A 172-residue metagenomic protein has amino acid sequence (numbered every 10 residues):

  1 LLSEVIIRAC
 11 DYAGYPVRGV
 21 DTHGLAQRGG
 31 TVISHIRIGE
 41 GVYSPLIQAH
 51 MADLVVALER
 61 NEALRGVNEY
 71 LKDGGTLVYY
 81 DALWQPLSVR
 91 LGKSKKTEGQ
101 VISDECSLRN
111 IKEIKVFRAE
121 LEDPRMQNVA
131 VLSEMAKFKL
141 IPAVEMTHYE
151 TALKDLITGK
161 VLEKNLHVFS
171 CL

Functional and structural regions predicted by a protein language model:
L1-L172: Active-site cofactor/cluster-binding pocket
